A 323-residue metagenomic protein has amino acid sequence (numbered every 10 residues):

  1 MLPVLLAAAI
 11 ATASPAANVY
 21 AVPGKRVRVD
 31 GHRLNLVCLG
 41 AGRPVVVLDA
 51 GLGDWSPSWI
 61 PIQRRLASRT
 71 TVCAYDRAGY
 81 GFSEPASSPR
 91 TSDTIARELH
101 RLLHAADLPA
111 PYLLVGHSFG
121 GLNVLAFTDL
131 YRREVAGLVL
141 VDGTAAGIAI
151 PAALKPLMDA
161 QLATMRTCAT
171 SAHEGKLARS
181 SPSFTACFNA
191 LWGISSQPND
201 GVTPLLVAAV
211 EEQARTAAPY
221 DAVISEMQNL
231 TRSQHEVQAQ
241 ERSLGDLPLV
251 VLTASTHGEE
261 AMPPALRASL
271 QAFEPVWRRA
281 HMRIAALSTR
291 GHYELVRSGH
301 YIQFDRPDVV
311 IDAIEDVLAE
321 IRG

Functional and structural regions predicted by a protein language model:
P15-R33: N-terminal cap/lid segment of alpha/beta-hydrolase-fold proteins
H32-F82, L130: Conserved HGGG/HGGXW glycine-rich cap/lid loop of the alpha/beta-hydrolase fold
D76, V141-D142, L252: Alpha/beta-hydrolase-fold catalytic nucleophile elbow
R77-V115, Y131, K155-L157: Active-site loop/oxyanion-hole signature of alpha/beta-hydrolase fold enzymes
P109-K155: Conserved hydrolase catalytic core segment
G137-A190: A catalytic-pocket lid/entrance helix-loop region that shapes and gates access to the active site across common
G201-V296: Conserved serine/cysteine hydrolase catalytic core
L287-G323: Catalytic active-site module of serine/aspartate enzymes centered on a nucleophile-bearing elbow/loop
